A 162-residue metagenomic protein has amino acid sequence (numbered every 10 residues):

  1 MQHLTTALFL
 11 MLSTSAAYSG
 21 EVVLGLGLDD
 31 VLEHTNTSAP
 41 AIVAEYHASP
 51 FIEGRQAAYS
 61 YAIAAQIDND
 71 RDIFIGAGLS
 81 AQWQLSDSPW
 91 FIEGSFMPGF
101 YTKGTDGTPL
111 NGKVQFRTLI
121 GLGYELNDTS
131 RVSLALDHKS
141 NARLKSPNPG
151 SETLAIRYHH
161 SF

Functional and structural regions predicted by a protein language model:
M1-E21: Cleavable N-terminal export/targeting peptides
A17-G20, S49-Y59, Q84-I92, T129: Short loop/turn motifs that connect adjacent beta-strands in outer-membrane beta-barrel proteins
G20-A48: Outer-membrane beta-barrel initiation region
V22-D30, Q56-D68, G94-F100, L136-S140: Transmembrane beta-strand segments that form the barrel wall of outer-membrane beta-barrel proteins
V31-P40, A65-G76, S86, R143-S151: Solvent-exposed loop/turn segments connecting transmembrane beta-strands in outer-membrane beta-barrel proteins
P40-A44, P149-F162: Outer-membrane beta-barrel "beta-signal"
I42-Y46, A77-L79, I120, I156: Membrane-embedded beta-strands of outer-membrane beta-barrel proteins, especially the hydrophobic/small aromatic
Y46-P50, A81-L85, Y124, H138 (+1 more regions): Residue-level signature of outer-membrane beta-barrel architecture
